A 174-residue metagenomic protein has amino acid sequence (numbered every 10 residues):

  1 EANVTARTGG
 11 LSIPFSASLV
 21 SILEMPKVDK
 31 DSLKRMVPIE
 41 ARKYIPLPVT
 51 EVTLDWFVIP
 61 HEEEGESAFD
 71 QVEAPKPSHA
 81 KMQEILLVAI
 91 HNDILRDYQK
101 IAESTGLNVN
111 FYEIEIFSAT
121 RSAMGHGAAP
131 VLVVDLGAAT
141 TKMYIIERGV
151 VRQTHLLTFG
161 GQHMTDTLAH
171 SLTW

Functional and structural regions predicted by a protein language model:
E1, R7-P14, A123-Q153, L157-H163 (+1 more regions): Gly/Thr-rich phosphate-binding beta-strand-loop-beta motif of the actin/hexokinase/Hsp70
E1-T8, V72, T105, W174: Phosphate/pyrophosphate-binding loops at sites that engage ATP/ADP/AMP, CoA/4′-phosphopantetheine, polyphosphate
I13-M124: Active-site neighborhood for divalent-cation/phosphate handling
D93-S118, R148-W174: Glycine-rich phosphate-binding loop plus the immediately following alpha-helix
